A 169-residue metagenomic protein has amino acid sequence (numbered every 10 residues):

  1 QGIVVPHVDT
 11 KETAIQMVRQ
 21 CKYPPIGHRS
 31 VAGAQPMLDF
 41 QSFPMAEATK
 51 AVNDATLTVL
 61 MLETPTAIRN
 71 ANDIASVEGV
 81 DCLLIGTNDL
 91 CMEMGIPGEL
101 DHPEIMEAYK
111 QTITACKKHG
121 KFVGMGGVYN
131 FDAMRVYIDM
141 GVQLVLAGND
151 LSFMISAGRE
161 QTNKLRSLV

Functional and structural regions predicted by a protein language model:
Q1-E78, D89-M92: Conserved anion-binding
I3-V5, T58-E63, L83-I85, V123-G126 (+1 more regions): Hydrophobic faces of well-ordered beta-strands that scaffold small-molecule active sites in alpha/beta enzyme cores
D9-E12, V128-Y129, N149: Short beta->alpha linker loops
K11-G27, L151-V169: C-terminal helical cap(s) of enzyme catalytic domains, especially alpha/beta-barrels
R19-G27, A51-N53, D101-G124, S167-L168: Alpha-helix-loop-beta-strand connector modules within alpha/beta enzyme cores
I85-P103: Glycine-rich, proline-tolerant flexible connector loops at the mouths of alpha/beta enzymes
M134-D150: Short, electropositive alpha-helical surface patch
